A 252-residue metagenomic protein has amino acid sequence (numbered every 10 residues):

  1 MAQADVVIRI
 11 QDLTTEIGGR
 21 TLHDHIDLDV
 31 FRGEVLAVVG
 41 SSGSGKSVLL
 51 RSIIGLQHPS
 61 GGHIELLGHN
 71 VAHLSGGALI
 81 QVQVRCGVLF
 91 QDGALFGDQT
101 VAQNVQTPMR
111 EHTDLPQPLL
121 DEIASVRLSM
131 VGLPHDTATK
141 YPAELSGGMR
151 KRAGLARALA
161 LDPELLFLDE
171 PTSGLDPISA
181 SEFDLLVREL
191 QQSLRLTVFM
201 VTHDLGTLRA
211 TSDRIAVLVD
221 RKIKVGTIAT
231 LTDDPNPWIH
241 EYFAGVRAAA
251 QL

Functional and structural regions predicted by a protein language model:
V39-S41: The feature captures the beta-strand-to-loop junction immediately N-terminal to the Walker
I54: Helix-to-loop junction immediately C-terminal to a conserved catalytic motif
N70, Q117-D136: Conserved ABC ATPase "signature" region
Y141-L145, M149: Conserved ABC ATPase signature
D162: Conserved catalytic motifs of ABC-family nucleotide-binding domains
L166-D169: Catalytic Walker B motif of ABC-type/P-loop ATPase nucleotide-binding domains
